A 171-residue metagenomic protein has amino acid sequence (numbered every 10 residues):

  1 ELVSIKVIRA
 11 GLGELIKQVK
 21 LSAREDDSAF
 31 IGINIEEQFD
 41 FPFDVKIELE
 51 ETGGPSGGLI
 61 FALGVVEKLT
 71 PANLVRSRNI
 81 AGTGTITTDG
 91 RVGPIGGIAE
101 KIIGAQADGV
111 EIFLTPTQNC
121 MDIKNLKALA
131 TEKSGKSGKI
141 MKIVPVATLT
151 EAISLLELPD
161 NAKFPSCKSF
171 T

Functional and structural regions predicted by a protein language model:
E1-I35, L129-L158, F164-S169: PDZ-domain C-terminal substructure recognizer with occasional recognition of PDZ-binding tails
S4, G32, I60, R78-A81 (+2 more regions): Structural motif
A10, I86, T117-C120, T148-L149: Short, ordered loop/turn segments at secondary-structure junctions
S22-G82: PDZ/PDZ-like peptide-tail recognition elements
V45-P55, T87-I95, G138-I143: Second-shell loop/turn segments in exported
A62-V66, A99-I102, L149-I153: Extracytoplasmic/secreted envelope proteins and their assembly/folding machinery, especially bacterial periplasmic
K68-T70, I80, T88-T117, M121: Glycine- and Gly-Pro-enriched alpha-helical subdomains that act as flexible, kink-prone "lid/hinge" or packing modules
I102-G109, N125-G135: Mature extracellular/periplasmic domains of secretome proteins
